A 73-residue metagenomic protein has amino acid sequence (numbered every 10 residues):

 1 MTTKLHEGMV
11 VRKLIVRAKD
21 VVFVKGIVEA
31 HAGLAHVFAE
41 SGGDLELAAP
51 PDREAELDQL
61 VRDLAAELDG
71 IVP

Functional and structural regions predicted by a protein language model:
M1-H6: A detector for short, charged/polar N-terminal pre-domain segments
V11-D69: Amphipathic, hydrophobic secondary-structure cores in small proteins
